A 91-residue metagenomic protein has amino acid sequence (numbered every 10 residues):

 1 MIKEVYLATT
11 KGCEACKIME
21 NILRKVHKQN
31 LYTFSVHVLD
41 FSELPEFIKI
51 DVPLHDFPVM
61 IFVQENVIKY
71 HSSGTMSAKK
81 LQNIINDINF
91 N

Functional and structural regions predicted by a protein language model:
M1-K28: Local sequence-structure signature of Cys/Sec-based thiol-disulfide redox active-site neighborhoods
A8-T10, L31-E46: Thiol-based oxidoreductase modules, predominantly thioredoxin-like and allied folds used for disulfide exchange
E14, E43, M76-K79: Short alpha-helical
M19, I50-D51, T75, I84: Residue-level signal for well-ordered alpha-helical positions
K28-N30, D51: A general structural signal for stabilizing positions within well-ordered secondary structure
S42-F57: Short Fe-S-cluster ligation motifs
D56, I61-N91: Non-catalytic, surface beta->alpha helical segment in thiol-disulfide oxidoreductase systems
